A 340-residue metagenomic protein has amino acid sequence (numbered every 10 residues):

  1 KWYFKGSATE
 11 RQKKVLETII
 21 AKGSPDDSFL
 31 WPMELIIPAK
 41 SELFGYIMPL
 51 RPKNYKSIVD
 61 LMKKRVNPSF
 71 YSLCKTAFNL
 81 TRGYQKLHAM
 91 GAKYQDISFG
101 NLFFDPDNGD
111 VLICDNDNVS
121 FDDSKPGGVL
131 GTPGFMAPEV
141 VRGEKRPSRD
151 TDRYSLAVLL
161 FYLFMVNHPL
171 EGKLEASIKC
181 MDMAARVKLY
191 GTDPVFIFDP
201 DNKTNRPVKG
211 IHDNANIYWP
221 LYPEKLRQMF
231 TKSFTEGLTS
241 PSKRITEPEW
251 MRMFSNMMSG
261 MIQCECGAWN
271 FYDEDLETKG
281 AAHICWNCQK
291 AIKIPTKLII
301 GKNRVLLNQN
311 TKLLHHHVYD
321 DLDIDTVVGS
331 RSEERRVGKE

Functional and structural regions predicted by a protein language model:
Y3-P25: The N-lobe alphaC helix and its flanking beta3-alphaC-beta4 segment of protein kinase-like domains, centered on
L30-T76: Conserved structural core of kinase catalytic domains
Y84, H88-P106: Catalytic-loop of the protein kinase fold
C114-S120: Activation of the activation-loop gatekeeper triad in protein kinase-fold domains
P126-V141: Conserved activation segment of eukaryotic-like protein kinases, specifically the C-terminal portion of the activation
D152: Conserved catalytic-loop aspartate of Hanks-type protein kinases
L160-R227: Conserved C-lobe activation region of Hanks-type protein kinase-like domains
E333-E340: Conserved small/polar residues in nucleotide/adenosyl-binding loops
